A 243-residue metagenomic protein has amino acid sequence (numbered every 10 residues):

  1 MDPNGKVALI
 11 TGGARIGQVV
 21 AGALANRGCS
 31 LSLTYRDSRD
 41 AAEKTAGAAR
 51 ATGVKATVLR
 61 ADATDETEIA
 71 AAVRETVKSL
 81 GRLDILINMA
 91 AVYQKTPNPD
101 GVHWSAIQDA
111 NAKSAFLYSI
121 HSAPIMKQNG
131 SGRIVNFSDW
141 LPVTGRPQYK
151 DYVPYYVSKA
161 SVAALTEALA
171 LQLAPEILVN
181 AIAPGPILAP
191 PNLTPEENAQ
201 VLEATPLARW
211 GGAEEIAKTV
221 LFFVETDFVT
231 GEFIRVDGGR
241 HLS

Functional and structural regions predicted by a protein language model:
D2-S32: Canonical Rossmann dinucleotide-binding motif of NAD(H)/NADP(H)-dependent dehydrogenases/reductases, specifically
C29-E43: Conserved glycine-rich Rossmann-like NAD(P)H-binding loop of the short-chain dehydrogenase/reductase
A70, A91-A106, Q128, R146-P154 (+1 more regions): Conserved mid-core segment of classical short-chain dehydrogenase/reductases
R74, A110-Q128, P142, A170-P175 (+2 more regions): Amphipathic alpha-helical dimer-interface segment in Rossmann-like NAD(P)H-dependent oxidoreductases
V92-T96, R133-S161, T166-A174, P186: Catalytic loop of short-chain dehydrogenase/reductase
D100-L117, V135, Y155-S158, V162 (+1 more regions): Catalytic Tyr-X3-Lys loop
A174-L178, T230-G231: Short, small/polar-rich loop/turn modules that mediate ligand/substrate recognition or access, typified
A213-V236, H241: C-terminal substrate-recognition "lid" of short-chain dehydrogenase/reductases
